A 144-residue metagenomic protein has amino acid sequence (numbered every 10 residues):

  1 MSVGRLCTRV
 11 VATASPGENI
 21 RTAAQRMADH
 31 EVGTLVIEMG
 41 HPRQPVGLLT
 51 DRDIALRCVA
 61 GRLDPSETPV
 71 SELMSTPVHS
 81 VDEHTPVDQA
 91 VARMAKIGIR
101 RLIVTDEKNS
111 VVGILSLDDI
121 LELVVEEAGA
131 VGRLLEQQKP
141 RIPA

Functional and structural regions predicted by a protein language model:
M1-V10, T50-S80, P86-A95, I99 (+2 more regions): Tandem CBS (Bateman) regulatory domains
T13-V32, E38-M39, V81-I99, T105-D106 (+1 more regions): The conserved cystathionine-beta-synthase
M39-H41, R52-D53: Short glycine-rich, polar/acidic loop-and-turn segments at beta strand-coil junctions
